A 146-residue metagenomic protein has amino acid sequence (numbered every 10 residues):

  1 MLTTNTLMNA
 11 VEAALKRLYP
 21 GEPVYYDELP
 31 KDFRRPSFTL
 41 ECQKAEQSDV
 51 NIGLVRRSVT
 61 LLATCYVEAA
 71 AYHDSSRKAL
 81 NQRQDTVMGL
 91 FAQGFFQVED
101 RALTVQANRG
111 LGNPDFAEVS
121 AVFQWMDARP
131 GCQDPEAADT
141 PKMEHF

Functional and structural regions predicted by a protein language model:
M1-P23, A45-F146: Charged, amphipathic alpha-helical segments and their flanking helix caps
Y25-R35: Short acidic low-complexity segments
R35-Q43: A short, hydrophobic beta-strand-centered structural micro-motif
